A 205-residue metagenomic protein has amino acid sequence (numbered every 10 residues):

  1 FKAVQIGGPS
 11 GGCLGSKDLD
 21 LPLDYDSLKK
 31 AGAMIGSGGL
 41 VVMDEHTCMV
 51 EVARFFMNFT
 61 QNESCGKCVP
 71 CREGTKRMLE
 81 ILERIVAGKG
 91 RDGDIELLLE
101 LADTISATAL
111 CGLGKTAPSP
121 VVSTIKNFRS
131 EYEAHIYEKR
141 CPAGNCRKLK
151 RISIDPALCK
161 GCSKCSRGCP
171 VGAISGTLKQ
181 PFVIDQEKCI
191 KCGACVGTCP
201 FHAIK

Functional and structural regions predicted by a protein language model:
F1-R151: Redox cofactor-anchoring modules in respiratory/redox and cofactor-processing assemblies
S10, A117, L158, A173 (+2 more regions): Active-site-proximal loop/turn and secondary-structure-junction residues that shape catalytic pockets, frequently
S64-K67, L158, E187-K188, T198: Short pre-active-site segment immediately N-terminal to redox-active cysteine/selenocysteine motifs in thiol-based
P70-T75, K164-V183, A194-K205: Iron-sulfur cluster-binding cysteine motifs and their immediate structural context in ferredoxin-like electron-transfer
C141-S153, V171-D185: Cys/His-rich short segments
